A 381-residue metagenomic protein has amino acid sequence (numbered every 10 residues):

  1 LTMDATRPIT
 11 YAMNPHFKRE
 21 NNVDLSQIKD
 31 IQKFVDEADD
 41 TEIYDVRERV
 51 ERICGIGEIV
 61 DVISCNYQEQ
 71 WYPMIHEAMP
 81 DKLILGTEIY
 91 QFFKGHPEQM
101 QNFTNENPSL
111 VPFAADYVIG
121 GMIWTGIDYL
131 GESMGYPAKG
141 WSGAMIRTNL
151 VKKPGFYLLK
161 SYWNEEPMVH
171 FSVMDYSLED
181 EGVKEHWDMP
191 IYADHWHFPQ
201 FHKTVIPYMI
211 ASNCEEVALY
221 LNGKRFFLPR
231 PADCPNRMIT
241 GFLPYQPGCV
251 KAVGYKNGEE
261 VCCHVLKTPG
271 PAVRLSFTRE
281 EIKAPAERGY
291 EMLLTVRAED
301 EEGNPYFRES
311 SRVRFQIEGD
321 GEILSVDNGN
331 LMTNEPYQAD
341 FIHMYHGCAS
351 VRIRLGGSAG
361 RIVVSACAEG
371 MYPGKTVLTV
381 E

Functional and structural regions predicted by a protein language model:
L1-D40, D45-V46, C54-G289, E301-P305: Substrate-binding clefts and catalytic carboxylate motifs of secreted carbohydrate-active enzymes
E216-K224, S310-L324: Extended low-complexity, serine/threonine- and proline-enriched intrinsically disordered segments
P229-D233, L331-Y337, F341-H346: Short, acidic Ser/Thr/Gly-rich low-complexity loop/linker segments typical of extracellular and cell-surface proteins
P229-R230, V273-S276, F315-M332: Short aromatic-acidic-glycine turn motif
I239-Y245, Y337-G357: Short, hydrophobic beta-strand segments
K256-V261, E369-K375: Short acidic/polar inter-strand loop motif in beta-rich domains
R288-L294, G360: Short, solvent-exposed loop/turn segments enriched in Ser/Thr/Gly
